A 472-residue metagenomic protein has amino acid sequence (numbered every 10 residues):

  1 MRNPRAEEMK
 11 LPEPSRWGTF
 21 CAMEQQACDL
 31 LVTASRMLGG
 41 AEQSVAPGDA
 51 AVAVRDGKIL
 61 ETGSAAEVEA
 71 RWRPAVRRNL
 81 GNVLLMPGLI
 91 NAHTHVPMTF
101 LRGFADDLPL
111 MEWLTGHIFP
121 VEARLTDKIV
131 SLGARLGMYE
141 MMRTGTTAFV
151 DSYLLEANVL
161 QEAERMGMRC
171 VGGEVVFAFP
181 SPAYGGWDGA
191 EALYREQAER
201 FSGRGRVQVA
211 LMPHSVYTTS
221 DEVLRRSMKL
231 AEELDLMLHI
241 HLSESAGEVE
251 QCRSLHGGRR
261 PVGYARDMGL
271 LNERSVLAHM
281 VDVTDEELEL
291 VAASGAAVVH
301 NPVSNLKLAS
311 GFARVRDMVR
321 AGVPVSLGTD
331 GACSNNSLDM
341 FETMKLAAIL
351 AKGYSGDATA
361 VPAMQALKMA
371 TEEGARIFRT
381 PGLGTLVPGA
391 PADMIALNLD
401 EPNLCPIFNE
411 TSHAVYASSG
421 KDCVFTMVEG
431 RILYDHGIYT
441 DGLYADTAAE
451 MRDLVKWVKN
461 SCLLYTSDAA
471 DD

Functional and structural regions predicted by a protein language model:
S15-R71: N-terminal metal-binding scaffold of metallo-dependent hydrolase/deaminase domains
T19, D267-R274, R316-E401, V415-S419: His/Asp/Glu-enriched, well-ordered alpha-helical/loop segment that forms or immediately abuts the divalent-metal
A27-A34, E69-W113, R135-M138, M142-R143: Replace "His-x-His-based motif
F100-L132, M166-D188, A246-R274, S294-A297 (+2 more regions): Active-site gating loops and adjacent loop-to-helix segments of metal-dependent hydrolytic enzymes
R102-M168, A190-G203, R452-K456: Alpha-helical scaffold segments that flank or form the walls of functional sites
V159-V281, E286: Metal-coordinating catalytic core of metallo-dependent amide/deamination hydrolases
P391-Y444: C-terminal cap of metal-dependent C-N hydrolases
Y465-A470: Conserved small/polar residues in nucleotide/adenosyl-binding loops
